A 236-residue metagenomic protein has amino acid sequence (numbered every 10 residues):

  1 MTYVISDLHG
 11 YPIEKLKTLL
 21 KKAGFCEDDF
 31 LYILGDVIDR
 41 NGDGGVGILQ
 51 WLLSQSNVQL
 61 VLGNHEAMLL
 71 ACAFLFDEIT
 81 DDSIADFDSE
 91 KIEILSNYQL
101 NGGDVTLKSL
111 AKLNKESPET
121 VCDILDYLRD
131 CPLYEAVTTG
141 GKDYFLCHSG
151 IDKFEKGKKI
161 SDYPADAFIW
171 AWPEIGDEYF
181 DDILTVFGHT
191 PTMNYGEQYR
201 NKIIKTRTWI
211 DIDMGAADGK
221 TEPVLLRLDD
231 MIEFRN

Functional and structural regions predicted by a protein language model:
M1, C26-D28, Q55-N57, G141-K142 (+1 more regions): A general structural motif
M1-L49: N-terminal active-site segment of His-dependent metallophosphoesterases
V4, L31-I33, L60-V61, F145 (+2 more regions): Residue-level marker for buried hydrophobic side chains located in beta-strands that build the well-ordered beta-sheet
D7, G35-D36, G63-N64, H189 (+1 more regions): Active-site glycine-centered loops adjacent to acidic/histidine catalytic or metal-binding residues that shape
G10-P12, D39-N41, A67-L70, G188-Q198 (+1 more regions): Active-site environment of divalent metal-dependent phosphoester hydrolases
K17-T18, G45-V46, A73-F74, K158-K159 (+1 more regions): Short amphipathic alpha-helical segments
G45-I48, L53-E135: Active-site neighborhood of divalent metal-dependent phosphoester bond hydrolases
L100-D211, G215-T221, M231-R235: Acidic, His/Gly-enriched loop-helix segments that form or flank divalent-metal centers in metallo-dependent hydrolases
